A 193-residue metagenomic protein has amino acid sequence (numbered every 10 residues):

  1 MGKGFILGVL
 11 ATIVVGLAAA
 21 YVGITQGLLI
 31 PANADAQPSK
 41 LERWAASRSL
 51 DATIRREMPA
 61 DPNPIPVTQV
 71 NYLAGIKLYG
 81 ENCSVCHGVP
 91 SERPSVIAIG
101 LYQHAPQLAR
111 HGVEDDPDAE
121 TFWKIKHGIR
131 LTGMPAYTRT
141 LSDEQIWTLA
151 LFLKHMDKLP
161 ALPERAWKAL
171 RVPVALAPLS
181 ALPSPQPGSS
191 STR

Functional and structural regions predicted by a protein language model:
G2-L73, K77, D118-E120, Y137-F152 (+1 more regions): Periplasmic c-type cytochrome electron-transfer domains
R43-A45, E92, V113: A ubiquitous short alpha-helical element
R55, E92-P94: Short hydrophobic/aromatic-rich motifs at helix boundaries and adjacent loops
T68-E92, W123, H127: Sequence/structural segment immediately N-terminal to covalent heme-attachment motifs in c-type and related
P90, I129, D157-P160: A general structural signal marking secondary-structure boundaries and capping sites
I97: Conserved catalytic-core motifs of eukaryotic protein kinase domains, centered on the activation segment
G100-H155, R193: Extracytoplasmic electron-transfer domains, predominantly the class I c-type cytochrome c fold
A136-T138, P160-A166: Surface-exposed patches in mature extracellular/periplasmic domains of secreted proteins
